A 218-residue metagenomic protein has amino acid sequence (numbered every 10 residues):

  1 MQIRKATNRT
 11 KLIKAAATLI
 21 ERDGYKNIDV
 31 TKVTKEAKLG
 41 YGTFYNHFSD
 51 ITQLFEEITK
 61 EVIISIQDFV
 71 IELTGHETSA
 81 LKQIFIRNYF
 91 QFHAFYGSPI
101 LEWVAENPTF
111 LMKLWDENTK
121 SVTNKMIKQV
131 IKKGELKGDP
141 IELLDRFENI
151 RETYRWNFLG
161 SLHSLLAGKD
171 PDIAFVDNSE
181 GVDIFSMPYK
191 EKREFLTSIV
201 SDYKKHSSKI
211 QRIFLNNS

Functional and structural regions predicted by a protein language model:
M1-D23, N27-E36: Basic, helix-initiating cap at the start of DNA-binding domains
N8, I51, I58, V62 (+5 more regions): Hydrophobic/aromatic residues within well-ordered alpha-helical segments
R9-K14, K26-N27, N46-I71, G75: An amphipathic alpha-helix adjacent to DNA-recognition modules
K11, A15-D23, S65-L73, T153-L165: Solvent-exposed, amphipathic alpha-helical segments
A37-F48: Short hydrophobic/aromatic patch on the recognition helix
E57, I71-S98: Hydrophobic alpha-helical connector segments
T109-G160: Amphipathic alpha-helical packing segments from all-alpha helical-bundle domains
K132, G160-S218: C-terminal peripheral helix-coil segments that are non-catalytic and often amphipathic
